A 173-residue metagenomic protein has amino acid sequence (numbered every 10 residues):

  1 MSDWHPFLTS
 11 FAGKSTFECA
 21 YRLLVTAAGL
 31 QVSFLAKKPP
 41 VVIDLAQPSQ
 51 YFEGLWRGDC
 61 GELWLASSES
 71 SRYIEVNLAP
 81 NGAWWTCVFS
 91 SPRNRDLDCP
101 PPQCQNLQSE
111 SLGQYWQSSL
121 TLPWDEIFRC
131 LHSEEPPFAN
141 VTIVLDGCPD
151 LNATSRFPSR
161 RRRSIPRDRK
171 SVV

Functional and structural regions predicted by a protein language model:
M1-Q47, E53-W56, F157-S171: Order/disorder boundary and secretion-linked terminal/linker segments
V25-A27, A36-P40, S67, L122-E126 (+1 more regions): Beta-strand elements of well-folded, non-transmembrane domains
V25-G29, A66-S70, S111-Y115, H132-E134: A short, structured loop/turn motif at beta-sheet edges
P40-L45, F128-E134: A short beta-turn/strand-edge loop motif at beta-sheet boundaries
Q47-S111: Extracellular/luminal beta-rich ligand-recognition and adhesion surfaces characterized by aromatic-Gly/Pro-enriched
Y51-I74, C130-S171: Acidic/polar low-complexity flexible segments
S111-F128: Localized edge beta-strand/strand-to-loop motifs within extracellular or lumenal beta-rich domains
